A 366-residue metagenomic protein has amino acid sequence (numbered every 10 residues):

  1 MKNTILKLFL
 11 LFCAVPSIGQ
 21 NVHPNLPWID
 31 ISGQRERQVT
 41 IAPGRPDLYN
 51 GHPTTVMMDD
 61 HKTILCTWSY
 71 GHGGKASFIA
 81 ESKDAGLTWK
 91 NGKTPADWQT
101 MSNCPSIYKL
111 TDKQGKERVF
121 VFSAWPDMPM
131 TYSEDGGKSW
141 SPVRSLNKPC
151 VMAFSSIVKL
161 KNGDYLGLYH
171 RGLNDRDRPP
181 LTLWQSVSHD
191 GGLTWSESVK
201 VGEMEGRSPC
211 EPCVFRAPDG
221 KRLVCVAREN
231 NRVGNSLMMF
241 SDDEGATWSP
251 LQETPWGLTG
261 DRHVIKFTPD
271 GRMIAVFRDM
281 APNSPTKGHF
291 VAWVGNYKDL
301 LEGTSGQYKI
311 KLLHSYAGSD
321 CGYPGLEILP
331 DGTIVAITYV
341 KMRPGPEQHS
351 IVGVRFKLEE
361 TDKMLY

Functional and structural regions predicted by a protein language model:
M1-N21: Bacterial Sec-dependent N-terminal signal peptides
Q20-Y366: Asp-box/BNR beta-propeller blade signature and adjacent active/binding-site loops in extracellular glycan-interacting
